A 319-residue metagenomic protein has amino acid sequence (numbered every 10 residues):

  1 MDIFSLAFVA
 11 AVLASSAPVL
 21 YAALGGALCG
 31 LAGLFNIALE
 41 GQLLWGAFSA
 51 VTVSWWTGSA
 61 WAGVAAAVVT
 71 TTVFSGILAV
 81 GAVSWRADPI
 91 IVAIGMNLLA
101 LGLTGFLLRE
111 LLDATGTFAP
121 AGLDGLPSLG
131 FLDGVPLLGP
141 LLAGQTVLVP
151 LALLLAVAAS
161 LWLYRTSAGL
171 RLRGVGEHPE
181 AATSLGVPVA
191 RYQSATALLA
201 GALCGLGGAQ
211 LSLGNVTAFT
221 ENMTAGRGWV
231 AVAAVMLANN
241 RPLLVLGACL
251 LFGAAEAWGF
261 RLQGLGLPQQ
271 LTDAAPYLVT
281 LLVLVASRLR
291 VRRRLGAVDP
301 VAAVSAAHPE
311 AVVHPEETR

Functional and structural regions predicted by a protein language model:
A7-T57, W61-V64, V68-I94, M236-N240: Single transmembrane alpha-helix segments in multi-pass membrane proteins
A7-V9, L163, A200-A233, G266-P268 (+1 more regions): Inter-helical junctions in multi-pass inner-membrane proteins, predominant in energy-converting antiporter-like
V12, S16-A23, L44, A67 (+19 more regions): Small-residue faces within membrane-embedded alpha-helices
A27-G46, V83-M96, R171, A195 (+5 more regions): Short, non-helical or kinked segments that cap or interrupt transmembrane helices
V80, S84-R109, A119-P120, A152 (+4 more regions): Pore- or pathway-lining transmembrane helices of multi-pass membrane proteins that form conduits for solutes/ions
A100-R165, L267-T272, V298-R319: Transmembrane helix-bundle core of multi-pass membrane transporters and related energy-transducing complexes
L141-F219, P242-G247: Helix-loop-helix "hairpin" substructures at the membrane interface of multi-pass membrane proteins
A158-A159, E177-R191, G259-R319: Cytosolic-side transmembrane-helix boundaries in multi-pass membrane proteins
